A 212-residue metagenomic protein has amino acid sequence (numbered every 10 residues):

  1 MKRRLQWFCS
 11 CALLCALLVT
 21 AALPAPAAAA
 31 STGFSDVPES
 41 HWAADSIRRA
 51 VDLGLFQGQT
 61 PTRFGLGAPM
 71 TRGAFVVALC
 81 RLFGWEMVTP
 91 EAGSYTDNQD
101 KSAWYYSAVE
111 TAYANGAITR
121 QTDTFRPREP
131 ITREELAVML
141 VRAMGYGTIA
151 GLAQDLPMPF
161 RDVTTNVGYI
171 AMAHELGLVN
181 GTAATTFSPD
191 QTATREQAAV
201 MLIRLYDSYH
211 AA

Functional and structural regions predicted by a protein language model:
K2-C11, C15-W42, Q57-V76, C80-Y106 (+4 more regions): Feature responds to low-complexity, polar/acidic, surface-exposed segments characteristic of secreted/exported proteins
V51, V109, Y113-A114, H174: Alpha-helix C-terminal capping/helix-coil junction sites
M201: Aromatic- and glycine-enriched pocket-lining scaffold segments that form the walls of small-molecule binding clefts
